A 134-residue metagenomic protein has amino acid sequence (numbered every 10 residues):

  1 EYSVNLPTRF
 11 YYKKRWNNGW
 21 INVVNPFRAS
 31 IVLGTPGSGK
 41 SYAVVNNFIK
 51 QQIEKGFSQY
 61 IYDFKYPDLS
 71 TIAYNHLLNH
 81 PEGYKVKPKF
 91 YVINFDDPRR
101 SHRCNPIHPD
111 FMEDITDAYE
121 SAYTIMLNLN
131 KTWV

Functional and structural regions predicted by a protein language model:
S3-V134: Switch/coupling segment of Walker-type NTPase motor domains
